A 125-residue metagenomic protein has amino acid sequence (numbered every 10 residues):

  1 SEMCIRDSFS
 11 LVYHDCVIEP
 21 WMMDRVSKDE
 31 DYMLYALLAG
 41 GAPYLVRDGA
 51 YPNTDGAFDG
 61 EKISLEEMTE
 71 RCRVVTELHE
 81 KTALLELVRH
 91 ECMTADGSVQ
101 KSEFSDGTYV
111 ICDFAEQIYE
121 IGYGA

Functional and structural regions predicted by a protein language model:
S1-A125: Active-site-proximal substrate-binding groove within the catalytic cores of carbohydrate-active enzymes
